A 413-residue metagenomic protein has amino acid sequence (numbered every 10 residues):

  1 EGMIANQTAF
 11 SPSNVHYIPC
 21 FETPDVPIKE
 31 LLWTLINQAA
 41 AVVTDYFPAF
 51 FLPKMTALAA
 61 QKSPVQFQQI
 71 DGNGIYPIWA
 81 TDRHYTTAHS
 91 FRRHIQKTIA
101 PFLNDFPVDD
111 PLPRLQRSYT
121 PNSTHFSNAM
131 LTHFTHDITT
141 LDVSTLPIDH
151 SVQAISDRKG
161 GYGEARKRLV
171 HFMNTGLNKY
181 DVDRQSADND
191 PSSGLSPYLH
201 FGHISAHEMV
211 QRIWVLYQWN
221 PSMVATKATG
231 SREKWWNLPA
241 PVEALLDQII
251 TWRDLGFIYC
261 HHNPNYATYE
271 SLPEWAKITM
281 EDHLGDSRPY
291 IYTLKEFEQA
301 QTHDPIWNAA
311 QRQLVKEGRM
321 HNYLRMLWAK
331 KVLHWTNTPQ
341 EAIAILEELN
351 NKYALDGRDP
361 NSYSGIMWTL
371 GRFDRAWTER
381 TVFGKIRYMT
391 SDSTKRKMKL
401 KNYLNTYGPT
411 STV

Functional and structural regions predicted by a protein language model:
E1-P113, R312, H334-T336, Q340-E341 (+1 more regions): Trp/Phe/Arg-rich N-terminal binding region typifying the photolyase-homology
G2, F51, G161-E164, T302 (+1 more regions): Soluble or luminal CAZymes and related metallo-dependent hydrolases
E22-D25, Y162, D188, H303: A conditional alpha-helix N-cap/helix-loop micro-motif detector
L35-I36, D110-P111, M173-T175, R288-I291: A short alpha-helix capping/helix-coil boundary motif
V43-T44, D183, E298-Q299: A generic structural signal for short
D45, I70-G72, H94, F172 (+3 more regions): Structured loops at beta-to-helix junctions and adjacent beta-edge loops in soluble globular domains
P77, H84-E270, N402-V413: Glycine/tryptophan-enriched, flexible segments
S186, D190-L404, P409-T410: Active-site-proximal binding-pocket segments
